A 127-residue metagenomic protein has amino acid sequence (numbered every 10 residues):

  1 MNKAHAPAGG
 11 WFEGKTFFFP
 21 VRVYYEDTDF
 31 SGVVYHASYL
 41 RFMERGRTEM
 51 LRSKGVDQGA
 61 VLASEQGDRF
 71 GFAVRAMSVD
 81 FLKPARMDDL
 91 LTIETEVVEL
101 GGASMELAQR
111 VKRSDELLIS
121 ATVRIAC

Functional and structural regions predicted by a protein language model:
N2-V74: Hot-dog-fold acyl-thioester-processing enzymes
N2-W11, P84-L90, V97-C127: HotDog/MaoC-like acyl-thioester-processing domains
F18-Y24, D80, R124-A126: Generic structural detector for well-ordered beta-strands
F19, R75-M77, I93, L107 (+1 more regions): Hydrophobic residues positioned within well-ordered beta-strands of beta-sheet architectures
T28-F30, R41, M50, Q58 (+4 more regions): A broad, structure-centric signal for solvent-exposed, well-ordered loop/edge residues that line or flank functional
G32, Y39-E44, D89-G102: Short charge-dense sequence patches
A37, V79, Q109: Short alpha-helical elements of helix-turn-helix
S64-V98: Helix-adjacent hinge/juxtasegments
